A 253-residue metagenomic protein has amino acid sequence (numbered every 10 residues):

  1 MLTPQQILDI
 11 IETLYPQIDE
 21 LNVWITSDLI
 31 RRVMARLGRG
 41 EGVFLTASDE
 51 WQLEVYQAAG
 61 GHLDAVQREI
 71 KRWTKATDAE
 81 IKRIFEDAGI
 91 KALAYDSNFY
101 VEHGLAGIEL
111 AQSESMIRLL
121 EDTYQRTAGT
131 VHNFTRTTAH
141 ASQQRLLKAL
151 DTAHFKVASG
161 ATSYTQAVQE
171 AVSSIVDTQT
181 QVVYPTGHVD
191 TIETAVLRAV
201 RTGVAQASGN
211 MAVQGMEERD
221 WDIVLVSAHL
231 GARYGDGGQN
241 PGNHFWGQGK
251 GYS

Functional and structural regions predicted by a protein language model:
M1-Y252: Domain-core detector
